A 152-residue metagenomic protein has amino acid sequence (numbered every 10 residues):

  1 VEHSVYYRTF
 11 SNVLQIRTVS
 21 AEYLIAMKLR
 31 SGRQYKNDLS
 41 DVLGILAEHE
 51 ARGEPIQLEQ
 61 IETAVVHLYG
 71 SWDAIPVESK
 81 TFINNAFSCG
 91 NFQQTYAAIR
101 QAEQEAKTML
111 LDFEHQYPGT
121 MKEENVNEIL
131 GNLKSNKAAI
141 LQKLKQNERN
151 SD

Functional and structural regions predicted by a protein language model:
V1-D152: Compositionally biased terminal segments of proteins
